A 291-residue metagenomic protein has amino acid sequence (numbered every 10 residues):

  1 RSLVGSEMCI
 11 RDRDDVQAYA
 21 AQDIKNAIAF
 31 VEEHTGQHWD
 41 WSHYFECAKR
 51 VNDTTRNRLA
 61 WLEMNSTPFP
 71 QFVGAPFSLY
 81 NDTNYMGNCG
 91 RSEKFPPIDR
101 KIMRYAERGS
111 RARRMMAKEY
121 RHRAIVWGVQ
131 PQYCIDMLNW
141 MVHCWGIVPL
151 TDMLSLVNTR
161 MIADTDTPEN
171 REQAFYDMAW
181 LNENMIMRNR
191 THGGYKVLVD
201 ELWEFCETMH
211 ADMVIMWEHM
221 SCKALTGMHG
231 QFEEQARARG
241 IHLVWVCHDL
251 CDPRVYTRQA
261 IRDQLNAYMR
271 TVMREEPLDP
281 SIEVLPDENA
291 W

Functional and structural regions predicted by a protein language model:
R1-I10: Single conserved hydrophobic/aromatic residue that forms the stacking wall/gate of nucleotide- or nucleobase-binding
D14-D15, N158-T165, R254-T257: Short, charged, surface-exposed secondary-structure boundary motifs
D15, R190-G193: TRNA-recognition modules of translation machinery and tRNA-sensing kinases, especially anticodon-binding
D15-A21: Long, hydrophobic, well-ordered secondary-structure blocks that form the structural core and pocket-lining surfaces
A21-R160, T191: A charged, amphipathic alpha-helical module
R114-M116, S155-A163, P277-W291: Domain-level signal for soluble alpha/beta catalytic cores
N139-V148, D166-Q173, D177, L181 (+2 more regions): Hydrophobic alpha/beta core scaffold segments
